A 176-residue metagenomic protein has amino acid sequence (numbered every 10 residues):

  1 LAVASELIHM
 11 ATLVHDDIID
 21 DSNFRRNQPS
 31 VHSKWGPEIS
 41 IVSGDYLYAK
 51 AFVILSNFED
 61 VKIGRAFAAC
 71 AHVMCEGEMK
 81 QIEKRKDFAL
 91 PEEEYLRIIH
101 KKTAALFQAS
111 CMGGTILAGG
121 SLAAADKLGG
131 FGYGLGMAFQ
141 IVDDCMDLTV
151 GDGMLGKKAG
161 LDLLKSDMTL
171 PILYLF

Functional and structural regions predicted by a protein language model:
L1-F176: Mg2+-dependent prenyl diphosphate-binding active-site environment of isoprenoid biosynthetic enzymes
